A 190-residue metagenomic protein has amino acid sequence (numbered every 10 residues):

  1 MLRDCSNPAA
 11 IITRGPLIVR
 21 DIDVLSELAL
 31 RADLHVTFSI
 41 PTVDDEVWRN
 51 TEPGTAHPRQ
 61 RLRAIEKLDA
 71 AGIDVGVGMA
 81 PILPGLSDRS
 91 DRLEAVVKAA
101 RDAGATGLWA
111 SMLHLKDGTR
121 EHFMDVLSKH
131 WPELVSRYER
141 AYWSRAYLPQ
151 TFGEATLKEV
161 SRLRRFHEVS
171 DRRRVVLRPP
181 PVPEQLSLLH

Functional and structural regions predicted by a protein language model:
M1-A141, R145-L148: Conserved AdoMet/S-adenosylmethionine-binding subsite of the radical SAM
P16, R63, T151-F152, F166 (+1 more regions): Small/flexible residues
A103, S111, L163-S170: Hydrophobic alpha-helical segments
A141-H167: A cross-taxonomic marker for long C-terminal extensions/tails that follow the last structured domain
F166-H190: Radical SAM enzyme core and accessory elements
